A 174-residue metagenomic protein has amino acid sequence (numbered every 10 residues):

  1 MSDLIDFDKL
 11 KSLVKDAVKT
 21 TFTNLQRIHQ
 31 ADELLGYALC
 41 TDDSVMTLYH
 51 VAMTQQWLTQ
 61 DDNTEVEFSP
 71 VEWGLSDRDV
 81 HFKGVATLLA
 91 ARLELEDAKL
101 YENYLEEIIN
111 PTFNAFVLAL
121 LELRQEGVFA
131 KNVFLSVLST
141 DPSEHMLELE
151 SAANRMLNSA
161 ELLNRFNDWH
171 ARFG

Functional and structural regions predicted by a protein language model:
M1-L34: Short N-terminal edge-element motif at the start of the domain
D8, S12, A90, K99 (+3 more regions): Polar/charged alpha-helical tracts
L10-T21, E106-A119: Well-ordered, non-membrane alpha-helical segments in soluble/globular domains
L25-E65: N-terminal interaction modules that seed assembly of large macromolecular complexes
Q26-Q30, R124-F129: Surface-exposed acidic, glycine-flexible loop patches that form ligand/cofactor-binding and adhesion interfaces
L58-F113: Polybasic, proline/glycine-rich intrinsically disordered low-complexity segments
Q125-G174: Glycine-rich, aromatic-bearing surface loops/beta-hairpins
